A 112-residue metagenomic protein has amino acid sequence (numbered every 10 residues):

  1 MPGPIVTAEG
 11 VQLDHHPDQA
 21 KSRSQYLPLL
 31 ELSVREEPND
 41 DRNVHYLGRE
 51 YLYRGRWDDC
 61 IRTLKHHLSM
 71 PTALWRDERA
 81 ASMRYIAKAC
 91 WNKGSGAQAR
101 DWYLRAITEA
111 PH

Functional and structural regions predicted by a protein language model:
M1-R62: Catalytic-site signature of metal-activated, phosphate-bearing donor transferases, centered on the GT-A/GT-A-like
E36, M70-L74, E109: Structural marker of alpha-solenoid helical repeat scaffolds
G55, T72-W75, G94: Short coil/turn linking the two alpha-helices of tandem helical-hairpin repeats
L64-K65, Y103: Inward-facing hydrophobic residues that define packing positions of alpha-helical scaffold repeats
G94-H112: Charged, long alpha-helical assembly modules
